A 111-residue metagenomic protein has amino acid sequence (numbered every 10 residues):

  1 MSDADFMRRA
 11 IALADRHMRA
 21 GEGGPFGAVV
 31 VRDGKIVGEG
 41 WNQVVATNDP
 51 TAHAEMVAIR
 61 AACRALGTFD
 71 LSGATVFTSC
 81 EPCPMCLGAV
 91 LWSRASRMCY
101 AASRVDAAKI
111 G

Functional and structural regions predicted by a protein language model:
M1-G21: Short, basic/aromatic recognition patches
R9, I36-E39: Generic alpha-helical hydrophobic packing signal
A10, A14-H17, A28, A54 (+1 more regions): Small-residue (primarily alanine) positions within well-ordered alpha-helices, especially packing/interaction faces
E22-F26, D70-S72: Short, basic and Ser/Thr-rich N-terminal targeting/leader segments
P25-G34: Short beta-strand scaffold segments in enzyme catalytic cores
G38-G111: Zn2+-dependent cytidine deaminase-like catalytic core
